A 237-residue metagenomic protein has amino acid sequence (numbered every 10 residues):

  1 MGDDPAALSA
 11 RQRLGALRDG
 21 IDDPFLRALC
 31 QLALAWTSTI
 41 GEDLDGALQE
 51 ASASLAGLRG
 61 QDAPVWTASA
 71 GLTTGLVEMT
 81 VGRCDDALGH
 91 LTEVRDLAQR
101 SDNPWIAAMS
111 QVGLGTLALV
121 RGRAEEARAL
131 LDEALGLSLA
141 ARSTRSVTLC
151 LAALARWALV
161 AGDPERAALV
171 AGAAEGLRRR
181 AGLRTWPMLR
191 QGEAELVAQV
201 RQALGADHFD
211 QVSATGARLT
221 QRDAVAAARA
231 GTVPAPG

Functional and structural regions predicted by a protein language model:
M1-D3, F25-D43, S54, V65-R83 (+5 more regions): Tandem amphipathic alpha-helical repeat scaffolds
G2, D22, E42, D62 (+8 more regions): Short helix-adjacent coil turns
Q12-D23, S52-A63, T92-N103, D132-S143 (+2 more regions): Amphipathic alpha-helical segments of tetratricopeptide repeats
L119, E126-A129: Glycine- and acidic-residue-rich catalytic/RNA-contacting loop of pseudouridine synthases
D163-G237: C-terminal non-catalytic interaction modules
